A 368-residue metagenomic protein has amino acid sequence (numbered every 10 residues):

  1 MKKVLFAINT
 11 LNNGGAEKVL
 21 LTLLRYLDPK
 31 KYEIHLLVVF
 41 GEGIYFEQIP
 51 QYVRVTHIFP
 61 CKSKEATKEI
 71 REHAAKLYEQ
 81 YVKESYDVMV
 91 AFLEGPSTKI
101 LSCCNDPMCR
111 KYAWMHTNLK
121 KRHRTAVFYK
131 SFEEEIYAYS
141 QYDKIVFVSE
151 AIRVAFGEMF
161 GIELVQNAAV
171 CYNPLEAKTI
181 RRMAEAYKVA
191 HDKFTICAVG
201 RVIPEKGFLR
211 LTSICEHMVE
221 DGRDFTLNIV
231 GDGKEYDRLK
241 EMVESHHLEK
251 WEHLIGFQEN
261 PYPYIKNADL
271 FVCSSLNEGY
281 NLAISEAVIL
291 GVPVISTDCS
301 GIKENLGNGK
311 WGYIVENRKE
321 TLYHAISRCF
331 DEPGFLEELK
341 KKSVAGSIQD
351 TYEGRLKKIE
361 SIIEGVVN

Functional and structural regions predicted by a protein language model:
F6-G14, K18, T22, Y26 (+2 more regions): N-terminal strand-loop element at the rim of the active site of nucleotide-sugar-dependent glycosyltransferases
G14-T22, F194-H217, R223, K234-K240: A conserved mid-protein helix/loop that constitutes part of the nucleotide-sugar donor-binding site
A91-S97, M115: Short His-centered aromatic/hydrophobic patch
K99-L101, S140-N167: A short, active-site helix/loop in glycosyltransferases that binds the activated sugar's phosphate group
K240-G256: Nucleotide-activated donor-binding/catalytic signature segment of Leloir-type glycosyltransferases, i.e., the conserved
F257, L276: Aromatic "clamp/platform" in nucleotide-sugar-dependent glycosyltransferases that forms part of the donor/acceptor
P293-S296: Short hydrophobic beta-strand element within catalytic cores of glycosyltransferases and related nucleotide-activated
N308-K319, R328-G334: Conserved acidic donor-binding segment of nucleotide-sugar-dependent glycosyltransferases
